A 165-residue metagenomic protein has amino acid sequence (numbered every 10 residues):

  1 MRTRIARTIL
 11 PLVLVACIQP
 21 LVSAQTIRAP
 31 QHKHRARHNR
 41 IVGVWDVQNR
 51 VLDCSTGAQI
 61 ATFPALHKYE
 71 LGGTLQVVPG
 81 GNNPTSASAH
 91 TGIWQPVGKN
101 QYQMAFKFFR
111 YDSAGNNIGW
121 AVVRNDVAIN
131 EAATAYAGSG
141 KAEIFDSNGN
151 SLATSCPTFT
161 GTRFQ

Functional and structural regions predicted by a protein language model:
M1-L10: Bacterial N-terminal signal peptides that target proteins for export
I9-P20: Bacterial N-terminal signal peptides
V22-T26: Boundary at the C-terminal end of the N-terminal hydrophobic targeting segment
I27-K33, K141-Q165: Edge beta-strand at a domain terminus
R37-G57, G92: Tryptophan-anchored aromatic micro-motifs
G57-Q101: N-terminal glycine/threonine-rich, aromatic-flanked beta-hairpin/loop signature
P64-Y69, H90-P96, W120-E131, A142 (+1 more regions): Hydrophobic/aromatic beta-strand elements that line small-molecule binding cavities or substrate pockets in beta-rich
Q103-A137: Acidic, glycine-rich flexible loop segments
